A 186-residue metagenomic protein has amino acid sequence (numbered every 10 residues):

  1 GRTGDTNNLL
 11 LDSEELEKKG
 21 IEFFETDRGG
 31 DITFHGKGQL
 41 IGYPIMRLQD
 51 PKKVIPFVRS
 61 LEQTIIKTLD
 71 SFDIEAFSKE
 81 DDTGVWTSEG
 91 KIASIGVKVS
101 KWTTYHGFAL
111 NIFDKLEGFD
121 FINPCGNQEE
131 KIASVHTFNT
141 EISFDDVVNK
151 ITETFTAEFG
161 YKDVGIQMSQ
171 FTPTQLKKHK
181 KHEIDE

Functional and structural regions predicted by a protein language model:
G1-I92, E141-I142, T172-E186: N-terminal lobe of the biotin/lipoate ligase/transferase fold
N7-E15, I92-I112: Short, conserved beta-strand/beta-arch hydrophobic-aromatic motifs that form part of recognition grooves or interface
R28, K79-D81, S88-A93, V99 (+3 more regions): A generic structural signal for well-ordered coil/turn residues at beta-strand boundaries that shape enzyme active-site
G36-G38, T104, V147: Catalytic-loop motifs flanking and including active-site residues across diverse enzymes
G42-P44, T83, I95-V97, F108-I112 (+1 more regions): A structural signal for short, well-ordered beta-strand segments
P56, V97-K98, D120-I122: A short secondary-structure junction signal
E117-E186: C-terminal accessory segment of soluble enzyme catalytic cores
